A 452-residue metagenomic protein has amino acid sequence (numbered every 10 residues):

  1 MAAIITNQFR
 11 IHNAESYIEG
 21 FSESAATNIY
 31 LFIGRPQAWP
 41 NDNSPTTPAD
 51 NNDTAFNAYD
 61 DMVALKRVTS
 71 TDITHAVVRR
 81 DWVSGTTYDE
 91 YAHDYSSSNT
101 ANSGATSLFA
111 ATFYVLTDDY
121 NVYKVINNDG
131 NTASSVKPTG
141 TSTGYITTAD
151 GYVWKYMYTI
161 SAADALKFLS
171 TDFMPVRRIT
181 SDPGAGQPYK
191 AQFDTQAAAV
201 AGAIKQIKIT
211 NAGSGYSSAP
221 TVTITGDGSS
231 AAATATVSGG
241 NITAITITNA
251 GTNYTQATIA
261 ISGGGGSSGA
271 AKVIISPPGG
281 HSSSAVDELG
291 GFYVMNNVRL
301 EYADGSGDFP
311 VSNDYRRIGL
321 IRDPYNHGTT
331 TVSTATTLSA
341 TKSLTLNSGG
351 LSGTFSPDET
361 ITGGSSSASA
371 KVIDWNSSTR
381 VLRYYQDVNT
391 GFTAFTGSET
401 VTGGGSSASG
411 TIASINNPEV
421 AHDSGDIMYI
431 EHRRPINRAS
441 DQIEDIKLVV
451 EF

Functional and structural regions predicted by a protein language model:
M1-Y120, I126-A133, T141-D182, P310-T345 (+3 more regions): Extended assembly-interface regions of large multimeric machines
L116-V122, G364-S369: Short coil-to-beta-strand transition motifs
Y123-K124, N253: FKBP-type peptidyl-prolyl cis-trans isomerase
T147-F452: Conserved, function-critical positions that sit in or immediately flank catalytic and ligand-binding motifs
